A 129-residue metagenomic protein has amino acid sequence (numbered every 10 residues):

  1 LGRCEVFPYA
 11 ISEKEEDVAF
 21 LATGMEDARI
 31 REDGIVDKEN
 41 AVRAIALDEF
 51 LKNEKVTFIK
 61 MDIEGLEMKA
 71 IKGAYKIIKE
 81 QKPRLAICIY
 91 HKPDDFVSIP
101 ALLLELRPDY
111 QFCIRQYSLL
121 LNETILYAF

Functional and structural regions predicted by a protein language model:
L1-F129: Phosphate/nucleotide-binding beta-alpha loop and adjacent structural elements of enzyme active sites
